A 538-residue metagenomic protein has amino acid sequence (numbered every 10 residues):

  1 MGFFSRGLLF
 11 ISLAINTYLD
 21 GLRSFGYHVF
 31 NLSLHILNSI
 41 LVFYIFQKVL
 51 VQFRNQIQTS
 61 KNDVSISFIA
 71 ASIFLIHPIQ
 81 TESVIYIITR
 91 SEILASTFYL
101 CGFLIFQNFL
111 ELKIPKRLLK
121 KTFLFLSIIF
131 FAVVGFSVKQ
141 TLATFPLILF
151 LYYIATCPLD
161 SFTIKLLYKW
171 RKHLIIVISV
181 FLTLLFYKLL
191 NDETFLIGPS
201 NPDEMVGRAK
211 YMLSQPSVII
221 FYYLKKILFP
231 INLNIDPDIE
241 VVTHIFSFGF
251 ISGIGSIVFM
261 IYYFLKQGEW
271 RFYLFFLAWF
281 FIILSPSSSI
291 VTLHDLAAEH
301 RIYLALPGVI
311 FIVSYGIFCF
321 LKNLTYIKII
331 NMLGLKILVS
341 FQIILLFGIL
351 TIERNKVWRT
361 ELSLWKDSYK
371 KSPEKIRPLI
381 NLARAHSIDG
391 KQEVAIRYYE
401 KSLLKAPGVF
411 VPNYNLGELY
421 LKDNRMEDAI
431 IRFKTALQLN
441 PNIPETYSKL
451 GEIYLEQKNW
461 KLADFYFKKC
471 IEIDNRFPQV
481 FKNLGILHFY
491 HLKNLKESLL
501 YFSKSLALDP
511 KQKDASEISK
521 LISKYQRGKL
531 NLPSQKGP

Functional and structural regions predicted by a protein language model:
M1-L419, R432, E445, K449 (+1 more regions): Polytopic membrane enzymes that build or remodel cell-surface glycoconjugates and lipids
I330, L362-P538: C-terminal luminal/periplasmic domains and tails of membrane-associated envelope-modifying transferases
